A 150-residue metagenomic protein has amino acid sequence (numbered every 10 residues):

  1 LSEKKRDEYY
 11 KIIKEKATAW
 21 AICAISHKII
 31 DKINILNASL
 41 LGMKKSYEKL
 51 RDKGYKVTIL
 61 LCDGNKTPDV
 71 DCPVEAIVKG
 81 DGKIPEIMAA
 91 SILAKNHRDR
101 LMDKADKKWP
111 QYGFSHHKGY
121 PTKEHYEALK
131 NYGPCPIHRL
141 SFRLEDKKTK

Functional and structural regions predicted by a protein language model:
L1-K150: RNase H-like, Mg2+-dependent phosphodiesterase core, and more generally RNA phosphate-backbone-engaging helix-loop
